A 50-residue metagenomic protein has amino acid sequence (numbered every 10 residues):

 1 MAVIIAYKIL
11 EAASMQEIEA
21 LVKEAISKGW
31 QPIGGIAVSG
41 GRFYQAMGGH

Functional and structural regions predicted by a protein language model:
M1-H50: Terminus-proximal functional modules
